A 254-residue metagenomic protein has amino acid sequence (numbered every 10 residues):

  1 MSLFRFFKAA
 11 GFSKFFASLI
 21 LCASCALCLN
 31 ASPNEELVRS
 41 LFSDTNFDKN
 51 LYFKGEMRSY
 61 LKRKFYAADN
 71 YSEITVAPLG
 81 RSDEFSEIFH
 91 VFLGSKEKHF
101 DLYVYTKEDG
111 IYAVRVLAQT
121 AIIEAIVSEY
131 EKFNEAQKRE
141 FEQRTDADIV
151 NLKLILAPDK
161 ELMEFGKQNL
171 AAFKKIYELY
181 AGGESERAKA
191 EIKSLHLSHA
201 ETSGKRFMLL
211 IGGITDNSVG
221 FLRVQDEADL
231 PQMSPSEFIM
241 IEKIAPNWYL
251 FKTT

Functional and structural regions predicted by a protein language model:
M1-F12: N-terminal secretory signal peptides that target proteins for export/translocation
K14-A26: Bacterial N-terminal signal peptides
S32-D48: Short, aromatic-enriched amphipathic alpha-helices that serve as compact interaction elements
K54, A172-E191: N-terminal secretory signal peptides
R63-L102: Surface-exposed, charged secondary-structure patches
D69-I74, F92, K193-T254: Short, solvent-exposed recognition patches
H99-R139: Short beta-strand edge/turn micro-motifs at domain boundaries
I122-E178: Surface-exposed beta-loop interaction hotspot
